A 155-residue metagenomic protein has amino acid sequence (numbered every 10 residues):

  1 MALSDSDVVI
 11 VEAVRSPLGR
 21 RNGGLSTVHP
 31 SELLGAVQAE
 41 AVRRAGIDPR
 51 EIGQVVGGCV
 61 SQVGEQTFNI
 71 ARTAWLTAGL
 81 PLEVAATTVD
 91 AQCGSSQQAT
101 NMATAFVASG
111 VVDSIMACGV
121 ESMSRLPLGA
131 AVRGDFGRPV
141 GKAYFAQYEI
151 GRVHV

Functional and structural regions predicted by a protein language model:
M1-V8, R20-P49, G64-I70, W75-H154: Acyl-thioester C-C bond-transforming condensing/cleaving domain
A13-L18: Short polar catalytic/cofactor-binding loops
E51-G58, M116: Short glycine-rich phosphate-binding loop at a beta-alpha junction
G57-E65: A glycine-/small-polar-enriched, mobile loop at the entrance of the PLP active site in fold-type I
